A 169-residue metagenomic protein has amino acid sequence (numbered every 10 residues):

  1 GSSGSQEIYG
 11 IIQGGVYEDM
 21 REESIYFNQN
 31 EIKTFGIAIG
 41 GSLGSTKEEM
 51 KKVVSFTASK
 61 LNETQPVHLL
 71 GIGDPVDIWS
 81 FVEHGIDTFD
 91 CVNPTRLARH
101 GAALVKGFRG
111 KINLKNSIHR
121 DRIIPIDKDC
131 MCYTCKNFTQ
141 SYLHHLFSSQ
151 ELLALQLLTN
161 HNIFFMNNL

Functional and structural regions predicted by a protein language model:
S3-I126, C130: Glycine-rich phosphate/ribose-binding loops and adjacent secondary-structure elements that form binding surfaces
D129-L169: C-terminal extensions of enzymes
